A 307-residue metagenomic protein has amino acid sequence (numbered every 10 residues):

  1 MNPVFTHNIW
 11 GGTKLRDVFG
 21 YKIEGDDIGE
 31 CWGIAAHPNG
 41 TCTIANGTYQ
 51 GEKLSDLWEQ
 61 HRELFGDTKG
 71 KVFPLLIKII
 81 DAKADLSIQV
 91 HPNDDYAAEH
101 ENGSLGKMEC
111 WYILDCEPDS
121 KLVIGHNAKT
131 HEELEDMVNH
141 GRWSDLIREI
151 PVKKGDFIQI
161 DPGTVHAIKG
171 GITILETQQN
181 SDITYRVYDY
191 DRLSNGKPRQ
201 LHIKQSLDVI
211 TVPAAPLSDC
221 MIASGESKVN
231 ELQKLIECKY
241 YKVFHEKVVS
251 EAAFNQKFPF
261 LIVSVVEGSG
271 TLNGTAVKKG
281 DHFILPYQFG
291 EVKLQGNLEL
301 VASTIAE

Functional and structural regions predicted by a protein language model:
M1-K129, D191-S218, V243, A302: Transition-metal
V72, I80-D85, C116-D119, T164-T184 (+2 more regions): Ligand-binding loop in jelly-roll beta-barrel domains
H100-E101, L122-G125, D136, K169-I172 (+1 more regions): A short secondary-structure junction signal
D119-K153, Q256-K278: A short beta-strand-loop-beta hairpin characteristic of the jelly-roll/cupin
Y185-E251, K257: C-terminal amphipathic alpha-helical segment
E246, G268, G280, L300: Hydrophobic, well-ordered secondary-structure elements that form the walls of internal hydrophobic environments
